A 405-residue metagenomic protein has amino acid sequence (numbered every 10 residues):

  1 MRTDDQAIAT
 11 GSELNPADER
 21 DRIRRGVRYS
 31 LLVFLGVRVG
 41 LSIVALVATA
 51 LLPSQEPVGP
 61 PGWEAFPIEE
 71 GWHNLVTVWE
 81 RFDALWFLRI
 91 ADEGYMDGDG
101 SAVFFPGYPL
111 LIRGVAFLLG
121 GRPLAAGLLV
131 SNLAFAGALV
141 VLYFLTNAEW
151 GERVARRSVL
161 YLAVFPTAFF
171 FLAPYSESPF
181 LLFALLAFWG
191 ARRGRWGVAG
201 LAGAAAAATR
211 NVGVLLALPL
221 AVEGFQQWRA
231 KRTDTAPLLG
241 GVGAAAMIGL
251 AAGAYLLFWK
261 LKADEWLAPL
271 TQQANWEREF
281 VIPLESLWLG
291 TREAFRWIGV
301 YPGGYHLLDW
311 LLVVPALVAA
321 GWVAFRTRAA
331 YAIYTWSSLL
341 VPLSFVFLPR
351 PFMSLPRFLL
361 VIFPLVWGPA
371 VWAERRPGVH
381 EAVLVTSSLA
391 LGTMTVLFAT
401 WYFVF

Functional and structural regions predicted by a protein language model:
G40-V58, L75, W79, A217-T335: Membrane-lumen/periplasm interface segments of specific transmembrane helices in polyprenyl phosphate-linked
V78-G120, P283-G290, A294: Short hydrophobic/aromatic helix or loop-helix immediately within or flanking a transmembrane segment in polytopic
A102-P106, L110, G120-V140, G303-L311: Loop-to-helix entry region of an early transmembrane alpha helix in multi-pass inner-membrane enzymes
G114-F117, A126-E149, V318-W322: Transmembrane-helix motifs of polytopic, lipid-linked glycan transferases
R122-A126, L142-V164, L182, I333-W336: Transmembrane-helix signature of polytopic, membrane-embedded enzymes that assemble or transfer cell-envelope glycans
V141, Y161-V164, P179-V198, A217 (+1 more regions): Specific aromatic-rich, kink-prone transmembrane helix
A173-P179, L355: Short acidic/glycine- and proline-prone juxtamembrane loop motifs at membrane-interface regions of multi-pass membrane
A245-G249, R375-F405: Signature aromatic-anchored transmembrane alpha helix within multi-pass, membrane-resident enzymes that catalyze glycan
